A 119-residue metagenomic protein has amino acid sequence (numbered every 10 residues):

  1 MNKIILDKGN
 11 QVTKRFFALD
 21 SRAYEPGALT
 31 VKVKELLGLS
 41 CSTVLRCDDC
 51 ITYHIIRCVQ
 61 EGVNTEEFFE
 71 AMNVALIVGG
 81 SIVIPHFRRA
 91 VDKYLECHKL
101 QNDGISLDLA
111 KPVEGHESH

Functional and structural regions predicted by a protein language model:
M1-H119: Hydrophobic alpha-helical segments
